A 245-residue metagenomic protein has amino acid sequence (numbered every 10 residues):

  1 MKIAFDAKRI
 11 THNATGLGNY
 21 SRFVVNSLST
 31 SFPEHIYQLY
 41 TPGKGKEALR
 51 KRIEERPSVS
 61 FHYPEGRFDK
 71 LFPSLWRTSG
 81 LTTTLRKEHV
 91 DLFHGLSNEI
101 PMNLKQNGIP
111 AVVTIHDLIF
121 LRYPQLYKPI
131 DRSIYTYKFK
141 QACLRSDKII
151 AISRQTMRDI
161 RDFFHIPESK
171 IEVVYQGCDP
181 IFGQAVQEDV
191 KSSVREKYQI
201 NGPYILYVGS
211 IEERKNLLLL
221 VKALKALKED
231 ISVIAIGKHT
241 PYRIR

Functional and structural regions predicted by a protein language model:
M1-R245: Carbohydrate transferase catalytic cores enriched for Leloir-type hexosyltransferases
